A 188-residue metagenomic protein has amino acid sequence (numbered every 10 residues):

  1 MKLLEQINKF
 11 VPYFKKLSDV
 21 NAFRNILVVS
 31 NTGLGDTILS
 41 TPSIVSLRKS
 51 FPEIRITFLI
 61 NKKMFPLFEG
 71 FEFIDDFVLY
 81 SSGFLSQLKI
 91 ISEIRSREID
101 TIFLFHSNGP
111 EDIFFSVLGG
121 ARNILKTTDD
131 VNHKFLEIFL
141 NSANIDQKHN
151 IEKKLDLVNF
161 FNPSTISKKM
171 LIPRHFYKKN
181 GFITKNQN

Functional and structural regions predicted by a protein language model:
M1-F23: Positively charged, low-complexity intrinsically disordered leader regions
K2, Q6-K9, F73, K89 (+2 more regions): Exposed alpha-helical structural elements
A22-N25, N188: Charged active-site motifs of nucleotide-sugar-dependent glycosyltransferases
R24-D146: Active-site and donor-binding regions of nucleotide-sugar-utilizing enzymes
A121, T128-N188: Mid-sequence helix-capping/hinge segment at a functional interface
